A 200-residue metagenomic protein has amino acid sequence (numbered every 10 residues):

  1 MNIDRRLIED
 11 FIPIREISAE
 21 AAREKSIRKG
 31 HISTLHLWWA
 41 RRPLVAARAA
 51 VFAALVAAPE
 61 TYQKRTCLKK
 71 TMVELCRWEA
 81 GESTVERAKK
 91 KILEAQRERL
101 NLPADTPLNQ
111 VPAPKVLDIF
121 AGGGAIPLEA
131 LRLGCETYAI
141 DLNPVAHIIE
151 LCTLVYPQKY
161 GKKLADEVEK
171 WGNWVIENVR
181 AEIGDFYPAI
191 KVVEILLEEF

Functional and structural regions predicted by a protein language model:
M1-F200: S-adenosyl-L-methionine-dependent nucleic acid methyltransferase catalytic domains
